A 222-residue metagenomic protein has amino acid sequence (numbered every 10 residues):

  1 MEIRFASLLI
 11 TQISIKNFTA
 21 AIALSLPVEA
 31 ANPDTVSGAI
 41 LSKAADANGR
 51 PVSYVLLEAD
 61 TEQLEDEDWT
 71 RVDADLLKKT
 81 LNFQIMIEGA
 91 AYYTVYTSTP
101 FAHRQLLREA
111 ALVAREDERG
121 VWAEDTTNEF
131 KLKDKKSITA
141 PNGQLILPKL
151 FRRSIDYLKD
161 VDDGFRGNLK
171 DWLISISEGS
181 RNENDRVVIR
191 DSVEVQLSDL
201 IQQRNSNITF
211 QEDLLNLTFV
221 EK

Functional and structural regions predicted by a protein language model:
M1-K222: Small beta-barrel nucleic-acid-binding modules, primarily SNase/OB-fold domains and secondarily Tudor-like barrels
